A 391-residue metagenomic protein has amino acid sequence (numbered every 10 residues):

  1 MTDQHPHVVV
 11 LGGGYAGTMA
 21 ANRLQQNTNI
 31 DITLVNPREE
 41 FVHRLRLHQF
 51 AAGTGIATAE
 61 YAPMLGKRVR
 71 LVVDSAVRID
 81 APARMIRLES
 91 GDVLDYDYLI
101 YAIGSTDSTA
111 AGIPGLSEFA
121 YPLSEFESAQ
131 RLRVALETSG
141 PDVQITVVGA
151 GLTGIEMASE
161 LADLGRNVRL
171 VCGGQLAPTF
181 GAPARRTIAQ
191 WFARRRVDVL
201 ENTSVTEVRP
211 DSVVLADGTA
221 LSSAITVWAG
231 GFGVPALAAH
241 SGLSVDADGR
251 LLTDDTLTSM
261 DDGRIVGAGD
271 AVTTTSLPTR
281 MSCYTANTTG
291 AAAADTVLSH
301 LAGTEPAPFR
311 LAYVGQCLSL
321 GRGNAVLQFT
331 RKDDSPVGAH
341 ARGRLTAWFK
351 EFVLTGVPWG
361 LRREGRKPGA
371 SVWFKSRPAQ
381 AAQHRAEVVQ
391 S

Functional and structural regions predicted by a protein language model:
T2, R322-S391: C-terminal auxiliary extensions adjacent to catalytic cores
T2-H5, V69-Q144, V227: FAD-binding core/adjacent interface of flavoenzyme oxidoreductases
T2-R70, E156-A182: Beta1-alpha1 glycine-rich phosphate/pyrophosphate-binding loop at the start of Rossmann-like nucleotide-binding domains
L11-G12, Y101, V148-G149: Conserved N-terminal Rossmann-fold NAD(P)-binding element of oxidoreductases
G13, I103-G104, A110, D217 (+2 more regions): Glycine-rich, N-terminal phosphate-binding loop of Rossmann-like dinucleotide-binding domains
R70-I79, A83, L94, L164-D255 (+1 more regions): A Rossmann-like FAD-binding core segment of flavoenzymes
S117-P141, A220-I225, A229-T288: FAD-site-proximal beta/loop scaffold in flavoenzymes
A239, A247, A271-G321: A conserved FAD-binding loop/helix module that cradles the flavin
